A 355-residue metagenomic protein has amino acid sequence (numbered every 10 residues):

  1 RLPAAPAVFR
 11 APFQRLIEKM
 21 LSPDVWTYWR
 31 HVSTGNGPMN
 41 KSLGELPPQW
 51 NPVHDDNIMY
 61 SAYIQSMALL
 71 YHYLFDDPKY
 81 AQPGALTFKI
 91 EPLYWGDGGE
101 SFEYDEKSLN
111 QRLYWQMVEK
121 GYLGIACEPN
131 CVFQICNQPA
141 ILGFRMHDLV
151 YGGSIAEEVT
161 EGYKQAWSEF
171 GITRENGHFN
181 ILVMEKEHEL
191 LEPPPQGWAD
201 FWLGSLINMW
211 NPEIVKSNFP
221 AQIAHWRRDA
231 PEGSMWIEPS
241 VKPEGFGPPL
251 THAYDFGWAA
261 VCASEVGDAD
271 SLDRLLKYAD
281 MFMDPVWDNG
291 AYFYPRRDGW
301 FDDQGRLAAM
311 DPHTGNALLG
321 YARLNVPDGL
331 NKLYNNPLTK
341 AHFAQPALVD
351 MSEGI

Functional and structural regions predicted by a protein language model:
R1, P52-S66, C131-P139, P194-W202 (+2 more regions): Aromatic- and histidine-enriched alpha-helix N-cap/loop-to-helix transition segments that scaffold the rims
L2-C131, G177-N180: Extended ligand-binding groove/face enriched in aromatic
A4, Y151-G152, V266-D270: Short helix-adjacent coil turns
P6-D24, S61-H72, A85, E103-M117 (+6 more regions): Hydrophobic core segments within long, regular secondary-structure runs in both alpha- and beta-rich folds
L21-Y28, G171-G177, P231-S234, D284-Y292: Boundary/linker segments of alpha-helical solenoid repeat arrays
R30, L149-V150, N336-L338: General N-terminal targeting signals
M39-E45, A68-L70, L74-P78, G84-T87 (+1 more regions): Terminal, non-catalytic domain-edge segments
L86, L93-S108, E119-Y254: Extended ligand-binding clefts on enzyme/binding-domain cores
